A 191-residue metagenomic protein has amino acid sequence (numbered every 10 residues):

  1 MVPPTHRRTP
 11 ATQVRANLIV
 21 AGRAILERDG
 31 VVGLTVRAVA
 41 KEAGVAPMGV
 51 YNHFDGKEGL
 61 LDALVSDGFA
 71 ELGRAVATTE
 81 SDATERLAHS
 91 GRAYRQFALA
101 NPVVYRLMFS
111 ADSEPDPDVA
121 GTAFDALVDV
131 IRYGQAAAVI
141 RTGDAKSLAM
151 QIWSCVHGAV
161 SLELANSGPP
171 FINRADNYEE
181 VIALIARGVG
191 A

Functional and structural regions predicted by a protein language model:
M1-Q13, A24: N-terminal intrinsically disordered/low-complexity leader segments
N17, A21, I25-G59, A63: Helix-turn-helix
S66-H89, P117-T122, V130-R132, A136: Amphipathic alpha-helical linker/stalk segments
A77-V104, P115, L148-I152: Hydrophobic alpha-helical connector segments
Y105-R106, S110, D116-P117, G121-F124 (+1 more regions): Hydrophobic/aromatic-rich alpha-helical bundle segments in the mid-to-C-terminal region
V130, L184-V189: C-terminal alpha-helix
